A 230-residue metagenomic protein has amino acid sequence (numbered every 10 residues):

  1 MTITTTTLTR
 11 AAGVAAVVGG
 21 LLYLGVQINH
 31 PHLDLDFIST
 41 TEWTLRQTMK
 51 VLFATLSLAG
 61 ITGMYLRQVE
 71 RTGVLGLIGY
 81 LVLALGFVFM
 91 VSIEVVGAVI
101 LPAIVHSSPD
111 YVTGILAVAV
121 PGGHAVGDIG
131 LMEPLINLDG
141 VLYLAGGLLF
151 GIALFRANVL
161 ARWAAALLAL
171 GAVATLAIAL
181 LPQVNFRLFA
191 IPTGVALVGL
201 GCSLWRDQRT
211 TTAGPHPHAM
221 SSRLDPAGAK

Functional and structural regions predicted by a protein language model:
T2-K230: Hydrophobic, aromatic-enriched alpha-helical segments typical of multi-pass transmembrane helices
